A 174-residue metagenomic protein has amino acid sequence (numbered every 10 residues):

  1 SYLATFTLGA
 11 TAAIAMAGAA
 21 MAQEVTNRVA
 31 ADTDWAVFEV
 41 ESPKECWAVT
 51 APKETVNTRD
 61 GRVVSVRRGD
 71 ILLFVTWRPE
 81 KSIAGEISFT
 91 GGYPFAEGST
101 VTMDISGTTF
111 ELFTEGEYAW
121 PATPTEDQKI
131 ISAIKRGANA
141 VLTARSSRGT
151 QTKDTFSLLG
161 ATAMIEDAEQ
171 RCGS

Functional and structural regions predicted by a protein language model:
S1-A10: Bacterial N-terminal signal peptides that target proteins for export
M16-A22: Sec/Tat signal peptide C-region and signal peptidase I cleavage site
A22-S174: A generic "folded-domain core" signal
